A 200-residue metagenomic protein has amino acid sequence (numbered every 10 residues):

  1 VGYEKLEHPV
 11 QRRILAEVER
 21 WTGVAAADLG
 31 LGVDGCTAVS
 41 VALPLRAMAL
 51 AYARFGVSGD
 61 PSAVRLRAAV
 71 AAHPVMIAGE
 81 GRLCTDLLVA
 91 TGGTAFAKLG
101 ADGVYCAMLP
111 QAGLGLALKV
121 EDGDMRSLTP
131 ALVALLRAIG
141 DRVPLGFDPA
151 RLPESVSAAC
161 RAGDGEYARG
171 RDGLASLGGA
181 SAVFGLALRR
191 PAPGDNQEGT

Functional and structural regions predicted by a protein language model:
V1-P61: Active-site-proximal helix/loop microenvironment of the serine DD-peptidase/beta-lactamase transpeptidase fold
V57-T200: Structured C-terminal helix/loop/strand segments within mature extracytoplasmic catalytic/sensor domains
